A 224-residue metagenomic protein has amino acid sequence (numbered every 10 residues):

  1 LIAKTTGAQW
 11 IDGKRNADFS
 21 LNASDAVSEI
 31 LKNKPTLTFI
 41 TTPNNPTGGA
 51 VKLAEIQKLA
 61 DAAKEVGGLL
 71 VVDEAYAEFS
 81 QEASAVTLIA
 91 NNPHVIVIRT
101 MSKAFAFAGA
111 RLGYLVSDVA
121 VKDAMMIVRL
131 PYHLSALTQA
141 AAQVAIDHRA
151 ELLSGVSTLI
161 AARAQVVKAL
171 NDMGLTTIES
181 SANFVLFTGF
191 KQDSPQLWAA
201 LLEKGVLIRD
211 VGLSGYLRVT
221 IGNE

Functional and structural regions predicted by a protein language model:
L1-I40: PLP-dependent aminotransferase-like
W10-K14, L37-N44, L70-E74, I178-S181 (+1 more regions): Short beta-strands and strand-loop turn motifs
A17, L159-I160, A169-K204, I221: Conserved PLP-binding catalytic core of the aspartate aminotransferase-like
S20-K34, P46-A104: Active-site pre-lysine segment of PLP-dependent enzymes
A54, Q196-K204, R209-E224: PLP-dependent enzyme catalytic core of the Aspartate aminotransferase-like
P93, S117-V121, G189-Q192, E224: Short loop segments at secondary-structure junctions
H94-N171, L175-I178: PLP-dependent aminotransferase class I/II
